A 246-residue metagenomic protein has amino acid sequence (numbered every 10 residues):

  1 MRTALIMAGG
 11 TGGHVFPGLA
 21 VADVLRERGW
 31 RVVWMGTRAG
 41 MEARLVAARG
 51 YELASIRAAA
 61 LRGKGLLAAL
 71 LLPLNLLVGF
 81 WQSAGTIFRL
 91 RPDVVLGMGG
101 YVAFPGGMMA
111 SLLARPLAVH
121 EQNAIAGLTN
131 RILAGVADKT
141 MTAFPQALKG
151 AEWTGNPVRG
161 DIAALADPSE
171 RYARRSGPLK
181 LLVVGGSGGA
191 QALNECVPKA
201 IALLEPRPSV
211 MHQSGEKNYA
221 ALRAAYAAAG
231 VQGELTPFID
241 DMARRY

Functional and structural regions predicted by a protein language model:
T3-A8, R26-V78, E216-N218: Conserved nucleotide-sugar phosphate-binding/catalytic loop shared by glycosyltransferases and other
H14-L25: Short amphipathic alpha-helix
V21, G106, V197-A200: Hydrophobic residues within alpha-helices that form the first helical element adjacent to the glycine-rich loop
R31, M41, E52, S111-S169: Active-site-proximal region of nucleotide-activated glycan assembly enzymes, centered on histidine/acidic-rich loops
G40, L45, R49, D167-Y246: Donor-nucleotide binding loops and adjacent catalytic segments primarily of GT-B fold Leloir glycosyltransferases
G50, A84-L96, V102-A118, R131-V136: Glycosyltransferases and closely related glycan-assembly transferases that use nucleotide-activated donors
A69-T86, T236-D240: Glycine-rich, highly charged phosphate/nucleotide-binding loops
